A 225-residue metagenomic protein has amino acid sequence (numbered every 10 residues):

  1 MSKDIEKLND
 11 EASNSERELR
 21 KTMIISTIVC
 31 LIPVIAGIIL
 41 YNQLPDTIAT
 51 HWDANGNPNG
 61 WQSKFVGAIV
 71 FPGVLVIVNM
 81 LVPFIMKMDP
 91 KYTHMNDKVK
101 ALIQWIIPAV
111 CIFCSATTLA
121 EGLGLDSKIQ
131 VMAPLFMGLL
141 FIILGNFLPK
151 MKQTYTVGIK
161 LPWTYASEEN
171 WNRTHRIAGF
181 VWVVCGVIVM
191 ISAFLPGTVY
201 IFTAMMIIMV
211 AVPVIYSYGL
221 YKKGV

Functional and structural regions predicted by a protein language model:
M1-E16: Short, Lys/Arg-rich, polar N-terminal cytosolic tail immediately upstream of the first transmembrane signal-anchor
T22-T27, A68-P72, A101-A109, N172-V183: Select subsegments of transmembrane alpha-helices in polytopic membrane proteins, especially boundary-proximal
I38-A68, V157-A166: Active-site and channel-lining beta-strand-loop segments that bind or position nucleotide-derived/phosphorylated
I39-L44, V76-M88, I143-G158, S217-Y221: Membrane-water interface of transmembrane alpha-helices
G60-L75, K128-L144: Alpha-helical transmembrane segments
P83-V131: Ordered, amphipathic secondary-structure segments that act as subunit-interaction surfaces in large macromolecular
Q153-V225: Terminal transmembrane helical module of multi-pass membrane proteins
